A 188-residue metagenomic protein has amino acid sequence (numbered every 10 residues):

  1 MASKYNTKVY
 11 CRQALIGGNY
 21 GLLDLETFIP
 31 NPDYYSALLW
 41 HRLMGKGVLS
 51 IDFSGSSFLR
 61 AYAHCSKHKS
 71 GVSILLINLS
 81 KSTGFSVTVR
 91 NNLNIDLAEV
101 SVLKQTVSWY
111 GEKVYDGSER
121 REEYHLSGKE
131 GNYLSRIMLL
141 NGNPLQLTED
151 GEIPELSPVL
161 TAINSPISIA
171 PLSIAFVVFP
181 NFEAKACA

Functional and structural regions predicted by a protein language model:
M1-A188: Substrate-binding and catalytic surfaces of secreted/luminal carbohydrate-active proteins
